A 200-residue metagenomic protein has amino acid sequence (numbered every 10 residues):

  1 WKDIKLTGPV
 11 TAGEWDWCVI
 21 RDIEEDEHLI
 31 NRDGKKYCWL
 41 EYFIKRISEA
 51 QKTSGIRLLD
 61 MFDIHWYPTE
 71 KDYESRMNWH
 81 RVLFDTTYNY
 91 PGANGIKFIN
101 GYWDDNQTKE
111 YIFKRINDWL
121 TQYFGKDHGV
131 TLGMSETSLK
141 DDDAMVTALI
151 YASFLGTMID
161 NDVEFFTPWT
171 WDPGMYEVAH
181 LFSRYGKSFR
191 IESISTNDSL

Functional and structural regions predicted by a protein language model:
W1-M145, Y151: Noncatalytic carbohydrate-binding groove/subsite architecture in carbohydrate-active enzymes
V146-L155, N161: Solvent-exposed loop/linker segments at secondary-structure transitions that flank or connect catalytic domains
G156-L200: Aromatic- and carboxylate-lined catalytic core of secreted/periplasmic carbohydrate-active enzymes
